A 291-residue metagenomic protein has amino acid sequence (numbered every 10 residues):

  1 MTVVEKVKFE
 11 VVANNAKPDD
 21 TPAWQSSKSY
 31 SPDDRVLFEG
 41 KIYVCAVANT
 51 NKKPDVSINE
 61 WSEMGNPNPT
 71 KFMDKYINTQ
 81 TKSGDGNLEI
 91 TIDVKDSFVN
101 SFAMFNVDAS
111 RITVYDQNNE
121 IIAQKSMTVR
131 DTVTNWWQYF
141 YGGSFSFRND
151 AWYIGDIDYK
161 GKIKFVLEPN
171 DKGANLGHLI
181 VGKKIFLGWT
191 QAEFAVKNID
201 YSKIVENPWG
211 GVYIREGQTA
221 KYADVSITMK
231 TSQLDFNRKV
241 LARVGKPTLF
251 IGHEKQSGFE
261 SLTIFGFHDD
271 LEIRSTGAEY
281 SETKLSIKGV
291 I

Functional and structural regions predicted by a protein language model:
M1-A16, N66-E89, D93, S97-R111 (+1 more regions): Extracellular/virion structural assembly segments
M1-T81: Tryptophan-rich substrate-binding surfaces of secreted polymer-degrading and adhesive proteins
